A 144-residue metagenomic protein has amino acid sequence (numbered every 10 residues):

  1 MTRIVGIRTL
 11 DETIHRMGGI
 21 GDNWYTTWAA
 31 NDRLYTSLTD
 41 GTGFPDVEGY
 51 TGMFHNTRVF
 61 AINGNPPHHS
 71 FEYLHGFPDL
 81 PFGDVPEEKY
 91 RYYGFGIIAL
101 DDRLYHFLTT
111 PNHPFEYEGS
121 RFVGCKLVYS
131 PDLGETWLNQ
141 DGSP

Functional and structural regions predicted by a protein language model:
M1-M17, T27-E88, L108-S143: Beta-propeller domains
D22-W24, P86-G96: Beta-propeller and closely related beta-sheet repeat lectin domains
A29, I98-L100: Structural WD40 beta-propeller signal
L100-F107: Glycine-rich, often proline-containing surface loops adjacent to acidic residues and nearby aromatics that form
